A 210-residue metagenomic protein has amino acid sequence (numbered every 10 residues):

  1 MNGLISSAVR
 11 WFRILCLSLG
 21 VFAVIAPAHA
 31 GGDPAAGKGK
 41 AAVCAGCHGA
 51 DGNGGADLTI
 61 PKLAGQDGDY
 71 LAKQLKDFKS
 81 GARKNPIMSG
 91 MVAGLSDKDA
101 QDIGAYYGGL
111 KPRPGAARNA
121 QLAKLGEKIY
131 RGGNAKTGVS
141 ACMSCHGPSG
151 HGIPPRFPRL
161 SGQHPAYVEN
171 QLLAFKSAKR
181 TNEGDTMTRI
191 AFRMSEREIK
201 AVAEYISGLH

Functional and structural regions predicted by a protein language model:
M1-R10: N-terminal secretory signal peptides that target proteins for export/translocation
R13-V24: Bacterial N-terminal signal peptides
I25-A41, D51-T59, G109-A135: Electrostatic cytochrome c docking/interface patches
P34-S80: The feature marks the first
A35-A42, G68, G133-M143, P155-N170: Sequence context surrounding c-type heme c attachment/ligation sites in exported
G39-A42, D69, K73, Q101 (+7 more regions): Solvent-exposed, polar/charged alpha-helical surfaces in well-ordered, non-transmembrane soluble domains, broadly
A42-A50, I103, V139-P148, V202: The canonical Cys-X-X-Cys-His
G55-K62, K76-N119, I153-R159, K176-H210: Axial heme c-ligation environment in periplasmic c-type cytochrome domains
